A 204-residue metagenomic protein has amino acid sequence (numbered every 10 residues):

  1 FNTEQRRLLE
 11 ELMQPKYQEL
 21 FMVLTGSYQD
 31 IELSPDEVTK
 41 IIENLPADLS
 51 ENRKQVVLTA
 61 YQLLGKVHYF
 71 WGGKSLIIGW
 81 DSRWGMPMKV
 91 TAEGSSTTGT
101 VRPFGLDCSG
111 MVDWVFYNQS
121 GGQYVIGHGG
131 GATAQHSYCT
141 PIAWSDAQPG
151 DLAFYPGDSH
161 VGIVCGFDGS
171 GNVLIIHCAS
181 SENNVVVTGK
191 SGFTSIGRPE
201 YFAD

Functional and structural regions predicted by a protein language model:
F1-Q14: N-terminal extracellular/luminal ectodomains immediately following the signal peptide in secreted and single-pass
E11-S109, N118-Q119: N-terminal capping segments
T98, R102-W114, V161-G166, L174-H177: Active-site scaffold segments
F104, S145-D146: Residue "hotspots" at secondary-structure boundaries inside conserved domains
Y117-V125: Bacterial peptidoglycan biogenesis and beta-lactam-recognition machinery
G127-W144, G157-D204: Aromatic- and glycine-rich peptidoglycan recognition patches
